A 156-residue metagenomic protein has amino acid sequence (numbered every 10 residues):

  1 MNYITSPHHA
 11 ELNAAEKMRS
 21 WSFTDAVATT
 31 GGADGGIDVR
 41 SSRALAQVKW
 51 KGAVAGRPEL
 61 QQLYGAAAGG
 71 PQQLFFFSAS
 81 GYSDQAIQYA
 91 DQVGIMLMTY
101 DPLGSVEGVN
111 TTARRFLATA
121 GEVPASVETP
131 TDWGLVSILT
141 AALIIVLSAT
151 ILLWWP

Functional and structural regions predicted by a protein language model:
M1-P156: Mixed-charge (Asp/Glu-Lys/Arg
